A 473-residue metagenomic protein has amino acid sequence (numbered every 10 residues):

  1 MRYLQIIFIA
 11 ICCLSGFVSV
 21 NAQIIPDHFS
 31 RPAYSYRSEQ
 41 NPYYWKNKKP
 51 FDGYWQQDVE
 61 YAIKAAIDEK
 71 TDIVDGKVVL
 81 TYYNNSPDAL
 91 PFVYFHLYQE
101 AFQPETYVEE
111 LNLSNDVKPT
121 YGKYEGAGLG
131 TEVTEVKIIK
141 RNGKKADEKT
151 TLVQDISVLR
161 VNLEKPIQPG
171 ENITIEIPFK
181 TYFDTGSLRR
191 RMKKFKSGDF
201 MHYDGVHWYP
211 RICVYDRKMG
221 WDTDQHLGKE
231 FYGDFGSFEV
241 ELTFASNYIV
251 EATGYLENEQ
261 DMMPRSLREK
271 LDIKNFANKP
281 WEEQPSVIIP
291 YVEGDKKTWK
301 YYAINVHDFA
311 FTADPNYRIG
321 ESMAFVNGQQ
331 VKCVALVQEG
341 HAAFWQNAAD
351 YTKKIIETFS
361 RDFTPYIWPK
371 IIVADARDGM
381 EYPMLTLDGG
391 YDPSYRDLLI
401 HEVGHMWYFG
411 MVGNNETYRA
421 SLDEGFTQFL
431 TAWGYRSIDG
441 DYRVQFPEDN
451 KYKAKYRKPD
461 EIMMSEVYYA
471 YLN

Functional and structural regions predicted by a protein language model:
M1-I25: Bacterial Sec-dependent N-terminal signal peptides
I25-H96: Early extracytoplasmic/domain-onset interaction patches
D27-H28, P32-K46, V59, Y301 (+1 more regions): Hydrophobic alpha-helical and helix-loop surface patches within well-folded domains that function as non-catalytic
I73, Y83, A89, K118-S197 (+2 more regions): A surface-exposed beta-strand-loop module
V78-L80, N84, L97-Q99, L163 (+3 more regions): Short, hydrophobic/aromatic-enriched beta-strand segments in well-ordered soluble domains
Q99-E109, Y248-E251: Short aromatic-acidic-glycine turn motif
E105-P119, K123-Y124, K180-F238, E259: Glycine/proline-rich low-complexity spacer/linker segments in large multi-domain proteins
I212-D216, G220, G228-I400, F429: Hydrophobic helix-coil surface modules that form long, contiguous segments used for peptide/substrate interaction
